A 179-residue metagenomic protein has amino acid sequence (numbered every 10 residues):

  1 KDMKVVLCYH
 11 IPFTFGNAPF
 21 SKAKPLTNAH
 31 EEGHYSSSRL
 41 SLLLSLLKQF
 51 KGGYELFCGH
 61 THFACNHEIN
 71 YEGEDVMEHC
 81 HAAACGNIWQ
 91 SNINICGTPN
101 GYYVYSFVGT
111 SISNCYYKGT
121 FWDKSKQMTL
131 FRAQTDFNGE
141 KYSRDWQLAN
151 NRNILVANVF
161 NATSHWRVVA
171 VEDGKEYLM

Functional and structural regions predicted by a protein language model:
K1-E78, D145, N153: His/acidic metal-ligating clusters that form di-metal
D2-V6, H165, M179: Short intrinsically disordered, low-complexity coil segments enriched in acidic
N70-Y177: Binuclear metal-dependent phosphoesterase catalytic core
